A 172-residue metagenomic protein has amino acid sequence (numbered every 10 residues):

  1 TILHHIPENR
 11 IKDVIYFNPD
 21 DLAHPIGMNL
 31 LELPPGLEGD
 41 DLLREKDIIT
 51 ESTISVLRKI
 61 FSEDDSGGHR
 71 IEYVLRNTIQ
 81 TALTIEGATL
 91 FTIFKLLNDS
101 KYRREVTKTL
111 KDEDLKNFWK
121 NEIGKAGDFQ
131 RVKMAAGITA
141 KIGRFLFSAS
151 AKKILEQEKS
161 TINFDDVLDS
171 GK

Functional and structural regions predicted by a protein language model:
T1-K172: P-loop NTPase motor domains
